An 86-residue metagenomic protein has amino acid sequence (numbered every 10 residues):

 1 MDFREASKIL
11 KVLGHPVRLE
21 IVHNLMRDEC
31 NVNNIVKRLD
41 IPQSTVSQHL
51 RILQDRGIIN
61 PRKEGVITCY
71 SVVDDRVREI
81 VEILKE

Functional and structural regions predicted by a protein language model:
D2, T68-E86: Conserved segment of winged-helix/HTH DNA-binding domains
P16, M26-N31: Short capping segments at the starts of secondary-structure elements
L19-I21, E79: Pre-recognition alpha-helix immediately N-terminal to the DNA-recognition helix within helix-turn-helix or winged-helix
N24, R38: Residues within the alpha-helical elements of helix-turn-helix
N31, P42-T45: Helix-turn-helix DNA-binding motif, specifically the short coil turn and the N-cap/start of the second
K37, Q48, Q54-D55: Alpha-helical residues within the helix-turn-helix
Q54-E64, S71: Beta-hairpin "wing" of winged helix-turn-helix
